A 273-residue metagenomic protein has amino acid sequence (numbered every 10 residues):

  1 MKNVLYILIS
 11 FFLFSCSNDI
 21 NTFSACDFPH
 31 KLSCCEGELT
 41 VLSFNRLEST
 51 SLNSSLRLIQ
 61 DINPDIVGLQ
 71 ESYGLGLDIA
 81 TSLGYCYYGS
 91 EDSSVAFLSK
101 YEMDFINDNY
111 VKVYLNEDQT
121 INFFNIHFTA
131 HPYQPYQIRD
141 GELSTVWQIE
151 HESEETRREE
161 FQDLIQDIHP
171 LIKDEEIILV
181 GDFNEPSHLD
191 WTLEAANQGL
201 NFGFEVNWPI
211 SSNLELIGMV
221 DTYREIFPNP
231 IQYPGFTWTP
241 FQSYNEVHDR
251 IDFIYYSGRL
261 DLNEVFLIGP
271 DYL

Functional and structural regions predicted by a protein language model:
K2-Y6, S15-S82, T120-I121: N-terminal, active-site-proximal structural segment of metallo-dependent hydrolase catalytic domains
F11-L13: Hydrophobic core
A25-F28, D108, K112-L115, P170-E176 (+1 more regions): Metal-dependent phosphoester-hydrolase catalytic domains
L39-R46, S55-L77, F123-I126, H151-E194 (+2 more regions): Active-site beta-strand/loop signature of hydrolases that rely on acidic residues for catalysis
L47-S49, G74, M103, F128-H131 (+4 more regions): Short, solvent-exposed loop/turn segments at secondary-structure junctions
I66-G141, F266-I268: Structured beta-strand-rich core segments of catalytic domains in phosphoester-bond hydrolases
Q134-E154, E194-A196: A solvent-exposed, charged loop/short amphipathic helix patch at secondary-structure junctions
